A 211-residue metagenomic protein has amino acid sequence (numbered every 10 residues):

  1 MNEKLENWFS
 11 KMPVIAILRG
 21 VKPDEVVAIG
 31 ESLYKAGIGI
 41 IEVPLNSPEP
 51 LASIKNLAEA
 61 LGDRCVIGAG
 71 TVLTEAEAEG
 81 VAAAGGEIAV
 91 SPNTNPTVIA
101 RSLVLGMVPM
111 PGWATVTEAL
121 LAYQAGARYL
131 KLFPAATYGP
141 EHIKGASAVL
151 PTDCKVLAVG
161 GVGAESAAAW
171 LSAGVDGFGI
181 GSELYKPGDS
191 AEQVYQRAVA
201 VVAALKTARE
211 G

Functional and structural regions predicted by a protein language model:
M1-E87, T94, V104, A164-E165 (+2 more regions): Conserved N-terminal beta1-alpha1 strand-loop-helix module at the mouth
R64, A76, A82-A169, A173-Y185 (+2 more regions): Conserved anion-binding
